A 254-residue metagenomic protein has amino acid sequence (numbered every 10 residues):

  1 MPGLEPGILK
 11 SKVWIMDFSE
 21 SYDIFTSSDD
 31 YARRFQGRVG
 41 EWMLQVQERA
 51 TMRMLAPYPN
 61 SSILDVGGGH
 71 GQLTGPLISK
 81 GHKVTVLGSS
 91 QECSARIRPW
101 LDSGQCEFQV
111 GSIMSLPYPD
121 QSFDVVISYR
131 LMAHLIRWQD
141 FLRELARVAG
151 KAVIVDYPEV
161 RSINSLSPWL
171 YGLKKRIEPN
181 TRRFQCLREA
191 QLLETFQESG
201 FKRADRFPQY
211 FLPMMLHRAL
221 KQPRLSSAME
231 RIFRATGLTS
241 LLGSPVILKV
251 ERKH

Functional and structural regions predicted by a protein language model:
V13-Y58, A228: Conserved class I S-adenosyl-L-methionine
N60-G69: Conserved class I S-adenosyl-L-methionine
H70-S115: Class I SAM-dependent methyltransferase SAM/SAH-binding core
I127: A conserved beta-strand element that flanks and buttresses the S-adenosyl-L-methionine
Q139-A152: A short glycine-rich, Lys/Arg-flanked "PGG" loop and its adjoining helix->strand segment in the class I
I154-R176: Conserved class I S-adenosyl-L-methionine
K174-Q191: Acceptor-substrate binding/catalytic loop of class I
D205-H254: A C-terminal cap/extension of S-adenosyl-L-methionine-dependent methyltransferases that defines the acceptor-substrate
